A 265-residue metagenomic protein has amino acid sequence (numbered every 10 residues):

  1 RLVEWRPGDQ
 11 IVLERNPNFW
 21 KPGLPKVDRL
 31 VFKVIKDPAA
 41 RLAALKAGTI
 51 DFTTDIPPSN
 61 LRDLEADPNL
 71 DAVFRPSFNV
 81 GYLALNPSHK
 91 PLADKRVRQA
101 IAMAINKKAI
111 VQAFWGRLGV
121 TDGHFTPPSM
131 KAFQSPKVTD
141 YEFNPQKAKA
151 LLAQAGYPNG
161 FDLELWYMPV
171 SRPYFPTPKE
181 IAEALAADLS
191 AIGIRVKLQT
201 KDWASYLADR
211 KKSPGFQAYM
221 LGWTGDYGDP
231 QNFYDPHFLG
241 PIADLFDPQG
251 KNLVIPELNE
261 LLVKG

Functional and structural regions predicted by a protein language model:
R1-P25, R29, D37-A39, Q146 (+1 more regions): Gly/Pro-rich hinge or "lid" segments in bacterial periplasmic/extracellular proteins
P7, K149, A153-D226, G250: Ligand/substrate-recognition segments at binding pockets and active sites
P17-D63, A182, R195: Ligand-site clamp/hinge motif
V31, N86-K90, V97-A100, F133-Y141 (+3 more regions): Second-shell loop/turn segments in exported
R62-F74, S213-G215, D229-D244: Ligand-binding "clamshell"
S88, L92-M130, T177: Periplasmic-binding protein-like
V111, A191-A208, K212-P214, D235-G265: Extracytoplasmic/peripheral linker and loop segments enriched in polar/acidic and small residues with frequent Thr/Pro
T121-Q154, R172-E180: Structural transition elements
